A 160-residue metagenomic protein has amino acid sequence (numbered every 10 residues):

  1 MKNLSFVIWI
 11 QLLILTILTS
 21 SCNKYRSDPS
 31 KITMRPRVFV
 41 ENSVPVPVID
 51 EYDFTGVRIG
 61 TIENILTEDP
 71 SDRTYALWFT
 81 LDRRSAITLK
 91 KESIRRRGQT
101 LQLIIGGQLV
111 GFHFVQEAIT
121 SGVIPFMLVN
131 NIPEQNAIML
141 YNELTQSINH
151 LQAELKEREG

Functional and structural regions predicted by a protein language model:
M1-S20: Sec-dependent bacterial lipoprotein signal peptides
C22-G160: Structural signature of multi-pass, alpha-helical inner-membrane proteins
